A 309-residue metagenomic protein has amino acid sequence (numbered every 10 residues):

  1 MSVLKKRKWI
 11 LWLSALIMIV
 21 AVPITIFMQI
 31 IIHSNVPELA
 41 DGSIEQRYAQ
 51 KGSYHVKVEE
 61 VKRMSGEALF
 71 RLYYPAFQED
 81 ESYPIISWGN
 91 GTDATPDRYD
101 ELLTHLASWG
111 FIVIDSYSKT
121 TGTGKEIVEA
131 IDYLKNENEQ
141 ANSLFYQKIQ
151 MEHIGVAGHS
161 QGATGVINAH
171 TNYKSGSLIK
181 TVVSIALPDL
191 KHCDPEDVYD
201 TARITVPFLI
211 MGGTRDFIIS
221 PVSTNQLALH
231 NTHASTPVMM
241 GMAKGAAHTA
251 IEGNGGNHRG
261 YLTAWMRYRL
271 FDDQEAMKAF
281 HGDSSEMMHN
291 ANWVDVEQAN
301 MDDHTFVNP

Functional and structural regions predicted by a protein language model:
I30-E81: N-terminal cap/lid segment of alpha/beta-hydrolase-fold proteins
F77-S82, K125-T164, N172: Gly/Ser-rich "nucleophile elbow"/oxyanion-hole loop immediately N-terminal to the catalytic nucleophile in hydrolases
E81-G91: Short beta-strand element of the alpha/beta-hydrolase
D97-S116: Short amphipathic alpha-helix adjacent to the substrate-entry channel of hydrolases
G176-D189: A conserved short beta-strand
I204, I210-G212: Short beta-strand/loop motif that positions the catalytic acidic residue of the alpha/beta-hydrolase fold
F217-N225: Conserved alpha/beta-hydrolase "acid-adjacent" motif
K244-G245, E252-P309: Alpha/beta-hydrolase-fold serine-hydrolase catalytic core, especially in secreted/extracellular enzymes
